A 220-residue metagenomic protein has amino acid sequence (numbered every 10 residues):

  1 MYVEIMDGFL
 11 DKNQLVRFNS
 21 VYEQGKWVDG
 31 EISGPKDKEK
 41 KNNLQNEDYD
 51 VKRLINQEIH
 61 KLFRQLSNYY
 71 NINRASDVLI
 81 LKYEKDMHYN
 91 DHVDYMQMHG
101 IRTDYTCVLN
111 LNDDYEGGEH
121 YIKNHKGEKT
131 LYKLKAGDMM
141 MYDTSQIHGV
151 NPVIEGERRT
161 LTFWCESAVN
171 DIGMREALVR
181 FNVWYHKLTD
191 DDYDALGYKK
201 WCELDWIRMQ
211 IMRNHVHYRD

Functional and structural regions predicted by a protein language model:
M1-I72, A177-D220: Non-heme Fe(II)/2-oxoglutarate
R64-V179: Catalytic core of non-heme Fe(II) oxygenases with the double-stranded beta-helix
